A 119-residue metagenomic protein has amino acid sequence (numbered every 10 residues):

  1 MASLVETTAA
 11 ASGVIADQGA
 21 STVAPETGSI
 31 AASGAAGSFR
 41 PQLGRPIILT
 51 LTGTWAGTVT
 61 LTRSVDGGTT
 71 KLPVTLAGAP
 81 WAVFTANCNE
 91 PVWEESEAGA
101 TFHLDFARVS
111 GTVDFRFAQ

Functional and structural regions predicted by a protein language model:
A2-L43: Transition segment at domain starts
S33-Q42, L76-Q119: Beta-sandwich interaction modules
L43-G53, L104: A short beta-strand element within beta-rich, extracytoplasmic domains of secreted/secretory-pathway proteins
I47, W55-T60, G111-D114: Short beta-strand/loop motifs in extracellular/secreted proteins, especially within beta-sandwich accessory domains
T62-S64: Conserved Ser/Thr-centered positions that define the repeating blades of beta-propeller domains
G67-L76: Surface-exposed loop/edge segments in extracytoplasmic proteins
